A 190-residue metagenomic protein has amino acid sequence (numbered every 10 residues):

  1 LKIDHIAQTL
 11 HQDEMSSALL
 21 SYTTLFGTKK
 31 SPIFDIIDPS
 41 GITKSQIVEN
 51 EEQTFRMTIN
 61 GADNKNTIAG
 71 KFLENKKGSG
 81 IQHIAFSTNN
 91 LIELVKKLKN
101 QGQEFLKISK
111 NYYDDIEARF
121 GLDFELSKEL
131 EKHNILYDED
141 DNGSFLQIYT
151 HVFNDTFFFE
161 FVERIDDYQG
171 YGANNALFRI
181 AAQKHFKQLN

Functional and structural regions predicted by a protein language model:
L1-K30, G41-N190: Glyoxalase I/VOC metalloenzyme domain signal
I33-D35: Active-site and NAD+-binding cores of ADP-ribose-processing enzymes
